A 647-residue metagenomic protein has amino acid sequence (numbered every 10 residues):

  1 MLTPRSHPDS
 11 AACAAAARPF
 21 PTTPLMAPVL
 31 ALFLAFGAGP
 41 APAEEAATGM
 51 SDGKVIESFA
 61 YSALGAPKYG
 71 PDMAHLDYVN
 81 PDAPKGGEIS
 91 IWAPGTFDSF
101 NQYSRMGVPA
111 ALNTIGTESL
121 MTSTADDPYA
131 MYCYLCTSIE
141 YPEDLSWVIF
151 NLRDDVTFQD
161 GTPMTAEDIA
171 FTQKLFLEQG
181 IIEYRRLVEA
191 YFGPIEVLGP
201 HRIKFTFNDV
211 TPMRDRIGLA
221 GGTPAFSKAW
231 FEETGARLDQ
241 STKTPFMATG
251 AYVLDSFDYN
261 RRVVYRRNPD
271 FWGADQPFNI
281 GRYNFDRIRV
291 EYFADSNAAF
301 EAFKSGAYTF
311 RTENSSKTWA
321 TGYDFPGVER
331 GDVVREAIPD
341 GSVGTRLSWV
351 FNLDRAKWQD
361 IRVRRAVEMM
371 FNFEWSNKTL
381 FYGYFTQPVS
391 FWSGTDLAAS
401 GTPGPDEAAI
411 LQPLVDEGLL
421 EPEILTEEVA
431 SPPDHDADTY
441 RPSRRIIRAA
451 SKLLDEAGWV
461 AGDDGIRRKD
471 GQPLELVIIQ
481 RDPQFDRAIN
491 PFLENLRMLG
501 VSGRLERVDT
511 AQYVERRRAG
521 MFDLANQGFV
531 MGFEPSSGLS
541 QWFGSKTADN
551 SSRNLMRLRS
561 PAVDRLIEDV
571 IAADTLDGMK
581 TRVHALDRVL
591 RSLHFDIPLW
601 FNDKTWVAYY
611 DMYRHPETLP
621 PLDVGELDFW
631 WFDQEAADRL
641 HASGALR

Functional and structural regions predicted by a protein language model:
M50-D144, N151, K174, P245-T249: N-terminal lobe/hinge region of extracytoplasmic solute-binding protein
S51-V55, A93-G95, P109-A111, D258-V263 (+5 more regions): Detector for C-terminal structural segments
A74, T96, T114-Y129, A220-R289 (+5 more regions): Gly/Pro-rich hinge or "lid" segments in bacterial periplasmic/extracellular proteins
V79, A83, R105-L112, S138-I182 (+5 more regions): Aromatic- and charge-enriched surface segment that lines or borders ligand/interaction sites
C133-T137, Q159, M164, T206-S227 (+4 more regions): Aromatic-rich, solvent-exposed beta-strand/loop patch
N151, R185-T234, A251-D258, T402-L420: Surface-exposed binding/hinge segments that line and control ligand-binding clefts or catalytic entry sites
R153, Q240, G273-Y323, R365 (+4 more regions): Ligand-site clamp/hinge motif
P194-V197, D255-R266, E291-R355, R362-A366 (+2 more regions): Extracellular/periplasmic solute-recognition and catalytic clefts
